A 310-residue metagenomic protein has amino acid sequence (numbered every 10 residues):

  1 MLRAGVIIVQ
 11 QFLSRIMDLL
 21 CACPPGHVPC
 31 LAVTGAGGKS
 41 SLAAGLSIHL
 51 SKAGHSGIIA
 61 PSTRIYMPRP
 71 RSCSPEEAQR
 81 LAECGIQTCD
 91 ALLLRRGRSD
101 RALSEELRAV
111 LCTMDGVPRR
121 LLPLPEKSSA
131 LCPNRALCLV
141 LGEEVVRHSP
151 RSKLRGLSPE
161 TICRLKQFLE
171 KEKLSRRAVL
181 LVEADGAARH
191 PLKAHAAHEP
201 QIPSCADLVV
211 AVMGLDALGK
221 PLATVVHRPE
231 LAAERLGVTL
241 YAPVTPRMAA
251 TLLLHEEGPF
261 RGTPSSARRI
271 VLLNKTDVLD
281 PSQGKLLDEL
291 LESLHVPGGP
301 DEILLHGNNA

Functional and structural regions predicted by a protein language model:
L2-M17: N-terminal pre-Walker A segment at the start of P-loop NTPase domains
L13-A53: Walker A (P-loop) phosphate-binding motif
A22-G26, L124, S128-N134, F168-L174 (+2 more regions): Solvent-exposed alpha-helices and their adjacent loops that cap or buttress functional pockets in soluble metabolic
V28-A32, S56-I58, A136-V140, R177-L181 (+1 more regions): Residue-level preference for the first positions of well-ordered beta-strands
V33, I58-S62, V140-E143, L180-A184 (+3 more regions): General beta-strand structural signal in soluble alpha/beta enzymes
A43-G45, P68-S72, R151-S152, L222: Short, glycine/acidic-enriched capping/hinge loops at junctions between secondary-structure elements
S47-L139, E143: N-terminal phosphate/diphosphate-binding loop that engages ATP/GTP or pyrophosphate donors across diverse enzyme folds
M114, S149-L165, L174, V179 (+1 more regions): Conserved catalytic-core segment of NTP-binding enzymes
